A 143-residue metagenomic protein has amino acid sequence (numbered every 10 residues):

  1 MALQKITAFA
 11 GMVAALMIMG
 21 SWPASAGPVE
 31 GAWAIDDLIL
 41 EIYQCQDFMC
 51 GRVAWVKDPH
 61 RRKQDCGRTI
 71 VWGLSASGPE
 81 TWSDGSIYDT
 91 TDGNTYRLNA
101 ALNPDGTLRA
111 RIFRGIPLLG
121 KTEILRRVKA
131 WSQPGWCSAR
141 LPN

Functional and structural regions predicted by a protein language model:
M1-G11: Bacterial N-terminal signal peptides that target proteins for export
A10-G20: Bacterial N-terminal signal peptides
W22-A32, S77, R126, S132 (+1 more regions): N-terminal helix-cap/turn-to-beta initiation motif at the start of protein domains
V29-E30, A34-L98: Central antiparallel beta-sheet cores of small beta-barrel/beta-sandwich binding domains
T90, A101, R114-P117: Short polar/acidic secondary-structure junctions
A110-R111: Ligand-binding face of N-terminal immunoglobulin V-set domains in extracellular IgSF glycoproteins
G115-N143: Edge beta-strand at a domain terminus
